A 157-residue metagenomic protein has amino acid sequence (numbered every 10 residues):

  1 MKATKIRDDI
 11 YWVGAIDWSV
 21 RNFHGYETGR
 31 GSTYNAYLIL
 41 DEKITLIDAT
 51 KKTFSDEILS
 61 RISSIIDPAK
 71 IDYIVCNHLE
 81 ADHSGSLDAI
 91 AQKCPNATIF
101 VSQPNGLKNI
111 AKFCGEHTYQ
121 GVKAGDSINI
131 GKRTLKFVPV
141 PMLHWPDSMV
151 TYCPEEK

Functional and structural regions predicted by a protein language model:
M1-K2, E27, N35, S63-I65 (+4 more regions): Short, flexible, glycine/charge-rich loop motifs used to bind or transfer phosphoryl groups or to couple energy/partner
A3-I62, V150-C153, K157: Conserved beta-strand hairpin/beta-sheet module of binuclear metal-dependent hydrolase folds, prominently
T4-D8, V101-S148: Metallo-beta-lactamase
D8, E42-K43, I71, P95-N96 (+3 more regions): Short coil/turn connectors at secondary-structure junctions
W18, K51-T53, E80-A81, V140-H144: Short beta->alpha connector loops
E42, T53-F100: Active-site metal-binding motif and surrounding structural segment of the metallo-beta-lactamase
D88, A111, E156-K157: A broadly conserved amphipathic alpha-helix scaffold signal in soluble, globular proteins
A89-A97, Q120-D126, T151-P154: Short secondary-structure transition/capping segments
